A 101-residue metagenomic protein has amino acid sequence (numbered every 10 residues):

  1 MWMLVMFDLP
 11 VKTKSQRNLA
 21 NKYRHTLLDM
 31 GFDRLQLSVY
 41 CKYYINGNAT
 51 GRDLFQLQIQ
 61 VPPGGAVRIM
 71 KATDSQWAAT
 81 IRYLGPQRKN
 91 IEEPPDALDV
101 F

Functional and structural regions predicted by a protein language model:
M1-L4, L9-F101: Basic nucleic-acid-binding interfaces
